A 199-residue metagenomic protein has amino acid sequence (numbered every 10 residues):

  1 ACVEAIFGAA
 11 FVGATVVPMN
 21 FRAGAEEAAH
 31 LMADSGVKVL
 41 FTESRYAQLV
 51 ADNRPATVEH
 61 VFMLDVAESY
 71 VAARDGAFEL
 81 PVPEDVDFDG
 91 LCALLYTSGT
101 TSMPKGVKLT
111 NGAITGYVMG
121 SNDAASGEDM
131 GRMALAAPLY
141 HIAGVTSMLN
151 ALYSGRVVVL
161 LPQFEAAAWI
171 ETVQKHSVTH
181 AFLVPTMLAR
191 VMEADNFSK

Functional and structural regions predicted by a protein language model:
A1-V17, F21-A25, A33-V39, G131-R132 (+2 more regions): A short helix-loop-beta submotif of the ANL/AMP-binding
A14-H30, S44-Y46, A136, R156-H176 (+1 more regions): ATP-dependent adenylate-forming carboxylate-activation enzymes
S35-V39, P55-D65, M133-A134, T179-L183 (+1 more regions): Conserved helix-loop-beta element of the AMP-binding
T42-A51, A137, V178-K199: Adenylate-forming
R45-F88, A194-F197: ANL superfamily adenylate-forming
A77-Y96, M103, S126-R132: Conserved pre-ATP/AMP-binding loop-to-beta segment of ANL
C92-M119: Conserved AMP-binding A3 loop
T115-R132, Y140-H180, A194-N196: Conserved AMP-binding/adenylation subdomain of ANL enzymes
